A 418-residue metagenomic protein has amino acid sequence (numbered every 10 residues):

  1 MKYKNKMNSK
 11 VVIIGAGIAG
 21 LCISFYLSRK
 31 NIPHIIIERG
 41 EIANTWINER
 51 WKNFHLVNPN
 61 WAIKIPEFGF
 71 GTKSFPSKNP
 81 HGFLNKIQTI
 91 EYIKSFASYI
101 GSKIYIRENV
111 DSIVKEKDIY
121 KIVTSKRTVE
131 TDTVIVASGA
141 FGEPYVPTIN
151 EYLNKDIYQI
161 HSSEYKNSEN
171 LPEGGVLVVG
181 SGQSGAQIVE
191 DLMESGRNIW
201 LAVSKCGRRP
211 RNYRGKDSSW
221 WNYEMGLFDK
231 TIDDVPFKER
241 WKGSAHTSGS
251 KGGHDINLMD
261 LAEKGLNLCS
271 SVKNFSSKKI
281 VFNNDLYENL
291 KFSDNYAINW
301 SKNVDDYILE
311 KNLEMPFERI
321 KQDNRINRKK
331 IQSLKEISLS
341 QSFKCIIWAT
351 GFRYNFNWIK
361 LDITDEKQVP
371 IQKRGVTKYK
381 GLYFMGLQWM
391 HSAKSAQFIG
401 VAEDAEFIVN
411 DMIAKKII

Functional and structural regions predicted by a protein language model:
K2-A16, C22-T45, H81-I418: Flavin (primarily FAD) cofactor-binding/catalytic cores of flavoenzymes
E49-P76, S218-V235: N-terminal glycine-rich dinucleotide-binding loop that anchors FAD/FMN and/or NAD(P) in oxidoreductases
